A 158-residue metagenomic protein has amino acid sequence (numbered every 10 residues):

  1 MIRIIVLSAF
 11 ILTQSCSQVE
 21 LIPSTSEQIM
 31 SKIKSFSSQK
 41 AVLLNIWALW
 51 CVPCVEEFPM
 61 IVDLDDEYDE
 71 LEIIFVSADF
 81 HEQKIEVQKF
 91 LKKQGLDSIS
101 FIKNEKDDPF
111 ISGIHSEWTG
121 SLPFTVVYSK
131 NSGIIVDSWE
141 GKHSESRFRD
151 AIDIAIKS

Functional and structural regions predicted by a protein language model:
I4-T13: Sec-dependent N-terminal signal peptides
L21-V42: A short beta-strand-turn-helix
K40-V42, I46-W50, F80: Short pre-active-site segment immediately N-terminal to redox-active cysteine/selenocysteine motifs in thiol-based
I46-D63: Conserved redox-active cysteine motifs that mediate thiol-disulfide chemistry, especially di-cysteine Cys-X(1-2)-Cys
F58-Q94, D107-S112: Structural microenvironment flanking redox-active thiols in thiol-disulfide oxidoreductases
L91-L122, K130: Short, internal strand/loop/helix patches that form the active-site neighborhood or redox-interaction surface
L122-S158: Thiol-/selenol-based redox modules, centered on thioredoxin-like and closely related oxidoreductase domains
